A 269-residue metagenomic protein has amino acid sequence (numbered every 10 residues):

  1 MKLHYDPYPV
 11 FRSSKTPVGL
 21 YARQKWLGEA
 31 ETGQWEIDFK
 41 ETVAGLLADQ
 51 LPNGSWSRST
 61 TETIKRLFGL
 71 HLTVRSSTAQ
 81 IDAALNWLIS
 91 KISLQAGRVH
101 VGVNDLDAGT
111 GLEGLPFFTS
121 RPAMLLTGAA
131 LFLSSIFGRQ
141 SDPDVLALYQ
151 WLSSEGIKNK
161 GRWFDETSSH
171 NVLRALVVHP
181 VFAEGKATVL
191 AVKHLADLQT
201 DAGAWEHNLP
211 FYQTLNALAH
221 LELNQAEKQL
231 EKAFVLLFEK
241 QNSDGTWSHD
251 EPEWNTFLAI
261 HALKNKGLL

Functional and structural regions predicted by a protein language model:
M1-L269: Preference for long, amphipathic alpha-helical scaffolds in soluble/luminal domains and all-alpha bundles
